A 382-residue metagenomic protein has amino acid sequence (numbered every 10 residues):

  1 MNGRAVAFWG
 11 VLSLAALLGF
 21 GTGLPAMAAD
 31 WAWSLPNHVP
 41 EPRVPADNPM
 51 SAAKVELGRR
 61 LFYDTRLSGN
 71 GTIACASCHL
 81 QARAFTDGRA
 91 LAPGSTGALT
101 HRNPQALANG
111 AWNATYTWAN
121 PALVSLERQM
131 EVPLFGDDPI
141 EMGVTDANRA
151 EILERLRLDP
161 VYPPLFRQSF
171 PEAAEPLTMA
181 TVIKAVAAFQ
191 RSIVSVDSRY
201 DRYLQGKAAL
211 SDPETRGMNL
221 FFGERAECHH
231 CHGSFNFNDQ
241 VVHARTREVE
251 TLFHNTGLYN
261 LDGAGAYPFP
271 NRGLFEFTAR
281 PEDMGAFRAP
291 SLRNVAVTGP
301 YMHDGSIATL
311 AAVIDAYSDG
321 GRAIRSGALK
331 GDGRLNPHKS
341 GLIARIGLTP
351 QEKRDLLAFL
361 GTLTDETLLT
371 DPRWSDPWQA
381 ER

Functional and structural regions predicted by a protein language model:
N2, V6-V55, L134-D137, A150-T215 (+5 more regions): Post-cleavage N-terminal segment of exported redox proteins
R4, V11, F20-L24, L258 (+4 more regions): Intrinsically disordered, low-complexity regions
A29-V132, D201-A316, R322-L329, D371-R382: Short glycine/threonine-rich turn/loop motifs
W118, T145-E154, P270-L274, G331-P337: Noncatalytic linker/hinge segments flanking ATPase motor cores
I140-V144: A gly/proline- and charged-residue-enriched helix-loop-helix capping module
N148-E151, R157-Y162, N294, M302 (+1 more regions): C-type cytochrome heme-c attachment and multiheme electron-transfer modules
G321-G341: Secondary-structure end/capping motifs
